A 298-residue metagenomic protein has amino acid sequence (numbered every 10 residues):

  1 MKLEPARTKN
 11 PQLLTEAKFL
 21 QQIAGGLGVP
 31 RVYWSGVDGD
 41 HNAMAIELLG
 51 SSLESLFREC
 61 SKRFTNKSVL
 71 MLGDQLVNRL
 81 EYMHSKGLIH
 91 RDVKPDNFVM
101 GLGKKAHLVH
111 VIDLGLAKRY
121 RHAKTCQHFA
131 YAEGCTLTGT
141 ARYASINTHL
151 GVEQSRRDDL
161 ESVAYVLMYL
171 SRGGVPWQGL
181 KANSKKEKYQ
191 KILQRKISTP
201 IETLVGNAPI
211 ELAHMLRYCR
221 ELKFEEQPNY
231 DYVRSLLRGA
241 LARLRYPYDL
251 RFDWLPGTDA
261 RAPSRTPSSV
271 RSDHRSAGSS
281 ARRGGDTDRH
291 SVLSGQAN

Functional and structural regions predicted by a protein language model:
M1-L14: ATP-binding glycine-rich loop module of kinase domains
R31-N42: Short beta-strand micro-motifs within the conserved protein kinase catalytic domain, predominantly in the N-lobe
L49-R58: Structural motif in protein kinase domains
L72-G73: Activation segment signature within eukaryotic-like protein kinase domains
H84-L102: Catalytic-loop of the protein kinase fold
G101-T138: Activation segment/activation loop of eukaryotic-type protein kinase catalytic domains
T148-G206: Conserved C-lobe activation region of Hanks-type protein kinase-like domains
N207, R234, A242-N298: Extended, low-complexity, intrinsically disordered C-terminal regulatory tails of eukaryotic serine/threonine kinases
